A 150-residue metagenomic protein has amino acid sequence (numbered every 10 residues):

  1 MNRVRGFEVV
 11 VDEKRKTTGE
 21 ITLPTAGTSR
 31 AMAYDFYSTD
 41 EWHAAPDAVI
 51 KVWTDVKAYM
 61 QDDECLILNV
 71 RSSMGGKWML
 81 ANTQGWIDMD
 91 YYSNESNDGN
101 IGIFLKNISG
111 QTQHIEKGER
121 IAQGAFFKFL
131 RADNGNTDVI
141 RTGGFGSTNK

Functional and structural regions predicted by a protein language model:
M1-K150: DUTPase catalytic domain/fold
